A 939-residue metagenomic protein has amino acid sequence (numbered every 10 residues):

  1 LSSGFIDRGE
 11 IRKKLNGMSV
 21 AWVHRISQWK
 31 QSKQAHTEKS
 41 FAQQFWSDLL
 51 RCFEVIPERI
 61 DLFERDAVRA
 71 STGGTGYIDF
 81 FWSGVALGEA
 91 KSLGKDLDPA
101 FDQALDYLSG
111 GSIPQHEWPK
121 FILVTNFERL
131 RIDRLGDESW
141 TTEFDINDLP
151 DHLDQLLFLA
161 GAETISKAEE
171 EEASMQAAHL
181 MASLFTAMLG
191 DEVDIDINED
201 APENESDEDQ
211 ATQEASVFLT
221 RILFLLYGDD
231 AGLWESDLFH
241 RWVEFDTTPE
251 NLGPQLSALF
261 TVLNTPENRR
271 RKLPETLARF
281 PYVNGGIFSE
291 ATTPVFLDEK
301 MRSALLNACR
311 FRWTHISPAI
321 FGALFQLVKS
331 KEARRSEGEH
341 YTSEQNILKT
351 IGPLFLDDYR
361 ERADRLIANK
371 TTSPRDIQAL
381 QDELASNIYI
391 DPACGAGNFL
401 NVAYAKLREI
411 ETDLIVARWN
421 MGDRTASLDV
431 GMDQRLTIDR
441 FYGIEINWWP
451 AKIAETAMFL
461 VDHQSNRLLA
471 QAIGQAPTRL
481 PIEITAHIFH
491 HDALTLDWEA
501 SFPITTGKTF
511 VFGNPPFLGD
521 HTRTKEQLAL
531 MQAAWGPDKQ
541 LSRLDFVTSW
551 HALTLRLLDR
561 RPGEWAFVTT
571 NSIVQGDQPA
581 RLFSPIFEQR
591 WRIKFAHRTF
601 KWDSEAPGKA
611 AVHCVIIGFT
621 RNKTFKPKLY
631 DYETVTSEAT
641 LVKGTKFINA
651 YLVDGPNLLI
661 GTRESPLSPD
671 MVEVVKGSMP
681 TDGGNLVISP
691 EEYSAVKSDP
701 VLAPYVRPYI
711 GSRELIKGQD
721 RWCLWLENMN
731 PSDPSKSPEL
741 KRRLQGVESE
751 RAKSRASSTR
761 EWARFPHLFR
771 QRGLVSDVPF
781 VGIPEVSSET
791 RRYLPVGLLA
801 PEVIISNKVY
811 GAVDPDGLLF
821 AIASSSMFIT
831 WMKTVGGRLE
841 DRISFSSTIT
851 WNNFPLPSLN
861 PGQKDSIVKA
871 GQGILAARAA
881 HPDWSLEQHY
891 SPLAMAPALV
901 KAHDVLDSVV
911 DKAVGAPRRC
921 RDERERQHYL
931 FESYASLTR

Functional and structural regions predicted by a protein language model:
L1-G161, E169, A173, A405 (+1 more regions): Nucleic acid-processing catalytic cores of prokaryotic defense/repair systems
S2-S32, F127, E143-R408, R440 (+13 more regions): Preference for the N-terminal adenyl/adenosyl cofactor-binding alpha/beta module
S47-R51, T220-D229, Q326-L327, T456-H463 (+5 more regions): Short, hydrophobic/amphipathic alpha-helical patches that form generic packing surfaces within helical domains
E58-F63, L238-W242, R362-A385, L407-R440 (+1 more regions): Flexible phosphate/Mg2+-sensing switch loops adjacent to catalytic phosphate-binding sites
R69-T75, L93, L97, Q103 (+19 more regions): Signature of N6-adenine DNA methyltransferases within the class I
G84, S92-G94, I320, Q326-E332 (+19 more regions): Short, flexible loop/turn elements at secondary-structure junctions
S92, S109, T548, T624 (+4 more regions): Polybasic, glycine- and aromatic-enriched phosphate-binding surface used to engage nucleic acids
C394, E739-V747, L856-R939: Non-catalytic DNA-recognition/assembly elements of restriction-modification systems
